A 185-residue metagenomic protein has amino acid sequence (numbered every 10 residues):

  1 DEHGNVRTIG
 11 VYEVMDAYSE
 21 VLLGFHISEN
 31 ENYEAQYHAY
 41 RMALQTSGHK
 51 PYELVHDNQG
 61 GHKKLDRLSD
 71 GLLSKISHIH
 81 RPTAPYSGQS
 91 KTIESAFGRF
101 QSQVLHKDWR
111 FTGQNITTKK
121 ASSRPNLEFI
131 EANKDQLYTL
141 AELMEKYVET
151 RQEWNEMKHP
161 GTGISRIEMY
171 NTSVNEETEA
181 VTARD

Functional and structural regions predicted by a protein language model:
D1-D57, P82-T83: A short, conserved beta-strand element enriched in hydrophobic/aromatic residues
P51-Y52, N58-R184: Globin-like tetrapyrrole-binding proteins
